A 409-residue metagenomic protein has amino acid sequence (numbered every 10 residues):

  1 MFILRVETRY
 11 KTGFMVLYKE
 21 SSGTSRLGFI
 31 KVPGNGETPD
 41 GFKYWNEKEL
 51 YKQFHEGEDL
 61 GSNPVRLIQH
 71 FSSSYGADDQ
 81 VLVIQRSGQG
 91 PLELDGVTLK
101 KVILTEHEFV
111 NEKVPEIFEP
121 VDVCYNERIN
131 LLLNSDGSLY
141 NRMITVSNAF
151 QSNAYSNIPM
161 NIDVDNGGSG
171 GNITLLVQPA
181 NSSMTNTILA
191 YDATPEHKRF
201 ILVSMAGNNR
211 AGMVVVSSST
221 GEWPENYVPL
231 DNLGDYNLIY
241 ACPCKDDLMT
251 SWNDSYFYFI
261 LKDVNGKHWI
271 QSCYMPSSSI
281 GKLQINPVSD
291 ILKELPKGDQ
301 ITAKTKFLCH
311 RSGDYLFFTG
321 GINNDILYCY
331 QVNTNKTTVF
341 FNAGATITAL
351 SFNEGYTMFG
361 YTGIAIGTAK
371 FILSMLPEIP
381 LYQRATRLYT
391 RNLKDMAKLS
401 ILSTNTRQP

Functional and structural regions predicted by a protein language model:
M1-Y10: Beta-strand-enriched, solvent-exposed domains that form extended recognition/catalytic surfaces
K11-T12, D78-Q80, E127-I129, D254-Y256 (+3 more regions): Short coil/turn segments that connect the beta-strands within blades of beta-propeller domains
Y18-S62, L82-H107: Beta-propeller domains
K19-T24, G88-G90, S138-L139, T194-H197 (+4 more regions): Short glycine/acidic-enriched loop and turn motifs that connect beta-strands
P33-G34, V97, Y274-S278, Q331-N335 (+1 more regions): Short loop/turn segments that connect beta-strands within beta-propeller blades
K101-N323: Acidic, serine/threonine- and glycine-rich low-complexity intrinsically disordered segments that serve as flexible
V288-T305, K336-F359, R384-P409: Conserved blade-ending motifs and adjacent loop-strand segments that build the rim/top face of beta-propeller domains
D299-K336, F341-E378: Loop/turn-rich, solvent-exposed surfaces of beta-rich toroidal or solenoidal domains
